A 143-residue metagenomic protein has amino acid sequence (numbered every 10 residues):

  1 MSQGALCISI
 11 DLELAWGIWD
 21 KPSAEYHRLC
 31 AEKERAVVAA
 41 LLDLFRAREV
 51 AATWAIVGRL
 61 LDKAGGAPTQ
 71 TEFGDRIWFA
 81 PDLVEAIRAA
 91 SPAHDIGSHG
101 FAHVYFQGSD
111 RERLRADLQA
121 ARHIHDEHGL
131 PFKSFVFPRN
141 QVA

Functional and structural regions predicted by a protein language model:
M1-S134, R139-A143: Catalytic alpha-helical scaffold of carbohydrate-active enzymes acting on polysaccharides/glycoconjugates
